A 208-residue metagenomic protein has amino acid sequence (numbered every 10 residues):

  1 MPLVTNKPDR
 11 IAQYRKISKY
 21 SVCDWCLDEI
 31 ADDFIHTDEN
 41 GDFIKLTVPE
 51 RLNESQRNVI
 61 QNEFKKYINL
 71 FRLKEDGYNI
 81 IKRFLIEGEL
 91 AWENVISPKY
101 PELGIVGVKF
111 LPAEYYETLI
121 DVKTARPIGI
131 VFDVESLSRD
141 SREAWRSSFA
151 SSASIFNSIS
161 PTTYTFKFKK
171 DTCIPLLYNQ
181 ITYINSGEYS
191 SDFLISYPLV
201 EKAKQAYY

Functional and structural regions predicted by a protein language model:
M1-D32, T37, L73-Y208: Structured, contiguous alpha/beta core segments that scaffold functional sites
E50: Glycan-recognition surfaces in beta-rich domains, encompassing non-catalytic CBMs and lectin-like receptor-binding
N53: Conserved single-residue anchors adjacent to enzymatic active/cofactor-binding motifs
Q56: Electropositive nucleic-acid engagement tracts
E63-D76: Short linear interaction motifs
